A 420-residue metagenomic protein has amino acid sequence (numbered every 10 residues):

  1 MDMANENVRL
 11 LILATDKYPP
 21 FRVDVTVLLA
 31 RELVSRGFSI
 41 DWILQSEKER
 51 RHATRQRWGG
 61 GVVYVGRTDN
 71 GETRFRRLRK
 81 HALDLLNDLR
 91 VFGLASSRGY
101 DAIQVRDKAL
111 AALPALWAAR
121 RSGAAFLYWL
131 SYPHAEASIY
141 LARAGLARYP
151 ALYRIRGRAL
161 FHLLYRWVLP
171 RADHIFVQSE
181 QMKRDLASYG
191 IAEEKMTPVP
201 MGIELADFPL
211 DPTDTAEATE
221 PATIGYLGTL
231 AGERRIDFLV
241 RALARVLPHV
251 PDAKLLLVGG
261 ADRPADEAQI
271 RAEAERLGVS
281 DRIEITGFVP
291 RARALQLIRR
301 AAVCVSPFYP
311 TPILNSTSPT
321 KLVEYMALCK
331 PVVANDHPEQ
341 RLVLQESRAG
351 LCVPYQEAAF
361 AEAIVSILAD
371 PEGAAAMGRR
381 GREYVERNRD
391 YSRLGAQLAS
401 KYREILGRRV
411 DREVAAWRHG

Functional and structural regions predicted by a protein language model:
M1-R55, R98, A416-G420: N-terminal subdomain of nucleotide-sugar transferases
L11, A216-L243, L256: Conserved donor-binding/catalytic core segment of Leloir-type glycosyltransferases
R31, L89-G93, L113, W117-R121 (+2 more regions): Membrane-proximal helix-turn-helix segments that form the acceptor-binding/catalytic region of lipid-linked
K48, K254-R271, G287-F288: Glycosyltransferase donor-sugar binding loop
T68-R76, L127-L163: Acceptor-binding helix/loop patch of EC 2.4 sugar-transfer enzymes, predominantly nucleotide-sugar-dependent
D173, R282, I298-N315, K330-P331: Acidic donor-binding loop of glycosyltransferase active sites
Q181, G202: Carbohydrate-associated surface elements
E346-A358, S366-E372: Conserved acidic donor-binding segment of nucleotide-sugar-dependent glycosyltransferases
